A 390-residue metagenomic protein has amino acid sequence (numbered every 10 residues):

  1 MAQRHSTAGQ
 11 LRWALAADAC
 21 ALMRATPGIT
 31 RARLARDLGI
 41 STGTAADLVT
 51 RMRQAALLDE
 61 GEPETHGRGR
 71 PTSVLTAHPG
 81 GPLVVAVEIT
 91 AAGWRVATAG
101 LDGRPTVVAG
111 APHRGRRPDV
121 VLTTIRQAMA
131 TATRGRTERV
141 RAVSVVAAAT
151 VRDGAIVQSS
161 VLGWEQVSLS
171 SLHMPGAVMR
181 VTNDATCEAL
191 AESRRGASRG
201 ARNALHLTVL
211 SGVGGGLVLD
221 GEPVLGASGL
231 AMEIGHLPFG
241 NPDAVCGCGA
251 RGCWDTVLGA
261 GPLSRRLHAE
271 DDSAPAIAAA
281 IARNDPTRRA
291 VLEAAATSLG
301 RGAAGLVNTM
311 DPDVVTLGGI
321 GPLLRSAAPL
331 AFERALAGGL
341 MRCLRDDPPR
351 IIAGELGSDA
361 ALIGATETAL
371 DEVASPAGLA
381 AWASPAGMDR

Functional and structural regions predicted by a protein language model:
M1-A109, R114-R134, E138-R139, P242 (+1 more regions): ATP-binding/phosphotransfer module of carbohydrate and carboxylate kinases, centering on a glycine-rich
A25-T26, R195, L210: Short helix-capping/turn signature of helix-turn-helix
V74, V84-E88, V140-S144, A204-T208 (+1 more regions): Short glycine-aspartate micro-motif
G80, L101, R152-D153, L219-D220: Short, ordered coil/turn segments that flank beta-strands lining enzyme active or ligand-binding pockets
P105-L205, S326-G339: Glycine-rich phosphate-binding loop and adjoining helix at the ATP-binding site of ATP-dependent phosphoryl-transfer
A147, V209, G319-I320: Short secondary-structure boundary segments
D184, L210, A365: Active-site glycine-centered loops adjacent to acidic/histidine catalytic or metal-binding residues that shape
A201-L258: Glycine-rich phosphate-binding loop of actin/hexokinase-like ATP-binding domains
